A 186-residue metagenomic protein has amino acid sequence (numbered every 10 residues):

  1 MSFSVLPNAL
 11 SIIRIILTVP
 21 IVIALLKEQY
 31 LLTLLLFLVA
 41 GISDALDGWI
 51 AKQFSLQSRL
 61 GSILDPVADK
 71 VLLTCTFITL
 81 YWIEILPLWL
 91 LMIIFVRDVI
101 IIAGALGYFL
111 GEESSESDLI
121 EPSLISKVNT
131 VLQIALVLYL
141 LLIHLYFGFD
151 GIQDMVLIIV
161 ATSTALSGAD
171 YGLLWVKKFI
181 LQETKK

Functional and structural regions predicted by a protein language model:
M1-I13: N-terminal membrane topogenic signal
S2, L35, V67-K186: A feature for the membrane-embedded catalytic helix bundles of lipid/isoprenoid biosynthetic enzymes
L6-P7, S62, V71: A generic short-segment signal for beta-strand/edge and adjacent turn/coil regions
P7-L10, L36-A40, D65, N129: Alpha-helical transmembrane segments of multi-pass integral membrane proteins
L17-I63, T76-I93, I152-T162: Membrane-embedded alpha-helical segments that form the functional core of polytopic membrane enzymes, especially those
